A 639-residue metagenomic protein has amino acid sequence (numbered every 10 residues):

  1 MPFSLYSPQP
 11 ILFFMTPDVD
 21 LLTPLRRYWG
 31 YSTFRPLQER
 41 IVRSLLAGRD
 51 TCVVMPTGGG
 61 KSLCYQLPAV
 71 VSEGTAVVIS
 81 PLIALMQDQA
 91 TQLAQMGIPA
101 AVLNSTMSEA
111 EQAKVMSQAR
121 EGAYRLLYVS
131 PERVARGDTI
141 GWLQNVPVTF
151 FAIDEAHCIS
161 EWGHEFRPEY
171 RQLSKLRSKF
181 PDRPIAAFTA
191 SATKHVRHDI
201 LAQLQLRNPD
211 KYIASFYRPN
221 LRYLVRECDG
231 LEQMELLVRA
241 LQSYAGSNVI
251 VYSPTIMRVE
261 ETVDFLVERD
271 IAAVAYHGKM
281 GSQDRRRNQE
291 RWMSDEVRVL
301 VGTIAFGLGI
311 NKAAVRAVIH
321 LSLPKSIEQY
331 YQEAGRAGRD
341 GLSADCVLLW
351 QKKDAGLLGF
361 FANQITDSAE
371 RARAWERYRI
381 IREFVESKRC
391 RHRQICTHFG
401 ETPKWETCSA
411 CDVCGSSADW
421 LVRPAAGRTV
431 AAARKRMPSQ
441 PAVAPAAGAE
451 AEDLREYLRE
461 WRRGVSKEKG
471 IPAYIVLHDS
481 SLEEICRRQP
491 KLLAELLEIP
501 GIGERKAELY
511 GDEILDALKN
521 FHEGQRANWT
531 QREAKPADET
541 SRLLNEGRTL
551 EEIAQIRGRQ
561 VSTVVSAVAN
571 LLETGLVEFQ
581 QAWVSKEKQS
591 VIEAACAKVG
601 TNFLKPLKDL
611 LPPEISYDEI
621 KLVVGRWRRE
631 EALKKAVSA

Functional and structural regions predicted by a protein language model:
S4-S7, L12-Y28, S32-P36, R40-S62 (+3 more regions): Helicase motor core with emphasis on the C-terminal RecA-like subdomain
L12-L21, G356, A362-N363, R373-R379 (+1 more regions): Accessory DNA-binding and partner-docking regions appended to nucleic-acid-acting proteins, especially the terminal
R43, A202, Q332, V347-Q351 (+6 more regions): Generic alpha-helical structural context detector
V77: Gly/serine-rich nucleotide phosphate-binding loop at the start of the catalytic core of nucleotide/ADP-ribose-handling
